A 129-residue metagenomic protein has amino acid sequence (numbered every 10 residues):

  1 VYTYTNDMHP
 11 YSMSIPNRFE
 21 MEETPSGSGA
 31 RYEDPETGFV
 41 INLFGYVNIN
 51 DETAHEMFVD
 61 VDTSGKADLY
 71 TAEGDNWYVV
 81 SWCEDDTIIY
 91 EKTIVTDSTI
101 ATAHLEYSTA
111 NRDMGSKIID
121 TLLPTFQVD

Functional and structural regions predicted by a protein language model:
V1-T3, S26-G29, A72-S81: Short, hydrophobic/aromatic-rich segments at coil-to-beta transitions
V1-T5, P124-Q127: Intrinsically disordered, low-complexity Ser/Thr/Pro-rich tracts
T3-T5, I41-N48, L105-D113: Second-shell loop/turn segments in exported
D7-H55, C83-D86: Secretory pathway targeting signatures of secreted, lumenal, and periplasmic proteins
S14, E56, K117-T121: Extracytoplasmic/secreted proteins, especially bacterial periplasmic and envelope-associated proteins
R18-P25, D60-E73, Q127-D129: Short secondary-structure junctions
F19, I100-D129: Surface-exposed amphipathic alpha-helical segments
M57-M114: Signature of long, low-cysteine stretches enriched in small and polar/charged residues
